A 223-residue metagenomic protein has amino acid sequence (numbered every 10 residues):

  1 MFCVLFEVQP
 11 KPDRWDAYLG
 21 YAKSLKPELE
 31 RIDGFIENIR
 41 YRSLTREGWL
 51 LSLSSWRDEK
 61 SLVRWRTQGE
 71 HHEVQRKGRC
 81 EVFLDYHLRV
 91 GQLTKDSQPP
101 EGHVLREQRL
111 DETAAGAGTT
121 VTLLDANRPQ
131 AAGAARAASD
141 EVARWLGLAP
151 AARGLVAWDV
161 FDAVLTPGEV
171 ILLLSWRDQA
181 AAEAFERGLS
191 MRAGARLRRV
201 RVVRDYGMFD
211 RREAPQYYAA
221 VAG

Functional and structural regions predicted by a protein language model:
M1-L50, E59-R64, E81-G223: Short S/T/G/P-rich N-terminal loop/turn motif that feeds into the first structured element of a domain
S55: Sensory beta-strand/linker motifs that couple input domains to effectors
R64-T67, R76: Phosphate-coordinating loops and pocket residues in cytosolic domains that bind phosphorylated ligands
